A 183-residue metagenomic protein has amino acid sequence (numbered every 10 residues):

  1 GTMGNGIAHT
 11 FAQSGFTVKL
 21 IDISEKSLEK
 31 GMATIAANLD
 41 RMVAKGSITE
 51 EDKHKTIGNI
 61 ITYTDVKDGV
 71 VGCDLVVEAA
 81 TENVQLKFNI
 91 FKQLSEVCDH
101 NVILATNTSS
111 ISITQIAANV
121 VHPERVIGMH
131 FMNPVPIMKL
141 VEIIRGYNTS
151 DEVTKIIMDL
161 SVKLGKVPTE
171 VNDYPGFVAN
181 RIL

Functional and structural regions predicted by a protein language model:
G1-R41, K45, V97: NAD(P)+-binding Rossmann beta1-loop-alpha1 motif at the extreme N-terminus of oxidoreductases
G6, V135-I144, N172-L183: Active-site-proximal catalytic alpha-helix in oxidoreductases
K19, I61-Y63, V77, I127 (+1 more regions): Hydrophobic/aromatic beta-strand patches that form the interior of the parallel beta-sheet core in alpha/beta enzyme
M42-V97: A structured beta-alpha segment of the ubiquitous adenosine-cofactor-binding alpha/beta core
T64, T106-T108, N172: Short loop/edge segments at beta-strand edges and connector loops that shape dinucleotide/nucleotide cofactor-binding
A80-E142: Rossmann-like NAD(P)(H) cofactor-binding subdomain of soluble oxidoreductases
H122, I143-Y174: Internal alpha-helical scaffold of NAD(P)-dependent oxidoreductase catalytic cores
